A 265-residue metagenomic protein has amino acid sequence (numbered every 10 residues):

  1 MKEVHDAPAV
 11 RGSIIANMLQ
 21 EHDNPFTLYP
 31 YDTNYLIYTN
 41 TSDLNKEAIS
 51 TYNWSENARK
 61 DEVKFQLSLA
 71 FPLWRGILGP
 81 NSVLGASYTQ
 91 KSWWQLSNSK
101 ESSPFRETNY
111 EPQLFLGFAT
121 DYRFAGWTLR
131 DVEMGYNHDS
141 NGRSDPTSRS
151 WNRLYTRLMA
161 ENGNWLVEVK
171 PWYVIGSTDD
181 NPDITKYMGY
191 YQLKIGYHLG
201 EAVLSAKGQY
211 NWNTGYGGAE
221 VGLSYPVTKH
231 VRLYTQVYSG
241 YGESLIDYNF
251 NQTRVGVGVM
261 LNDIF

Functional and structural regions predicted by a protein language model:
M1-L19, F265: Cleavable N-terminal export/targeting peptides
D23: Active-site-proximal polar cores
P30-D32, Y38-N45: N-terminal, leucine/charged-rich tether regions that mediate assembly and partner docking in large macromolecular
S42-K60, W74-Y197, G208, T214 (+2 more regions): Outer-membrane pore/translocation modules
L69, T235: Conserved, mostly hydrophobic/aromatic
E201-V231: Glycine/small-residue-rich hydrophobic helix-like segments
N251-F265: Outer-membrane beta-barrel "beta-signal"
